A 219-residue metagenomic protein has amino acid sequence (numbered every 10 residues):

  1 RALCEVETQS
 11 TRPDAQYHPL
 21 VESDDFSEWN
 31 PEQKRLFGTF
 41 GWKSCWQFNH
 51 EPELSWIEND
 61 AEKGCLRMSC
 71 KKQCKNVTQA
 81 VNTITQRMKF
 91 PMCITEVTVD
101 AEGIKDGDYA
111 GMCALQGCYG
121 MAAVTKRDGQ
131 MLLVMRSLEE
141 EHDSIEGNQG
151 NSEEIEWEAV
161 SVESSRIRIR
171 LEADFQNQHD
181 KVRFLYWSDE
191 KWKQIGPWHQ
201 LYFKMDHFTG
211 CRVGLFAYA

Functional and structural regions predicted by a protein language model:
R1-A219: Extracellular glycan-recognition regions
